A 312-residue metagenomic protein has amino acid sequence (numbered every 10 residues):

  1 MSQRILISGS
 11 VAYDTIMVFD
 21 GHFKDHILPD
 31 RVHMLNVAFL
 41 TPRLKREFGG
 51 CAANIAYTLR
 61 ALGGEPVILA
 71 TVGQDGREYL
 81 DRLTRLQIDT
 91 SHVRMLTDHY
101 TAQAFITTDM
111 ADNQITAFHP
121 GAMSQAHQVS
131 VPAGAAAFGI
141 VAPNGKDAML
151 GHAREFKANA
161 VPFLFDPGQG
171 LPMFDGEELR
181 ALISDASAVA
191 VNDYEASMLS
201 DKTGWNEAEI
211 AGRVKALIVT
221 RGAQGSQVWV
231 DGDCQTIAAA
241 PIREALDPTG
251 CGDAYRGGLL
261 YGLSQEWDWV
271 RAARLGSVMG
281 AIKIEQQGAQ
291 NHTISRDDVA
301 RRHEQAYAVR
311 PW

Functional and structural regions predicted by a protein language model:
M1-V67, E78, A245, R310: Glycine-rich phosphate/adenosyl-contacting loop at the front of the ribokinase-like
S2-I5, G204-W312: Conserved phosphate-binding/catalytic region of the ribokinase-like
I5, E65-P66, T90, F163 (+1 more regions): Hydrophobic anchor at the start of a short beta-strand that flanks the dinucleotide cofactor-binding loop
V11, N144, A254: Active-site metal-binding loops of divalent metal-dependent hydrolases
L69-Q74, S91-T101, K215-R221: Beta-strand->loop->alpha-helix junctions that form or flank phosphate-binding loops in nucleotide-handling enzymes
Q74-Q87, S91, I106-T107: Active-site-proximal loop->helix
S91-L96, A104-D147: Conserved phosphate-binding/catalytic loop of the ribokinase/pfkB sugar-kinase fold
G151, K157-L164, G168-I237, E244: Conserved phosphate/ATP/ADP-binding segment of small-molecule kinases
